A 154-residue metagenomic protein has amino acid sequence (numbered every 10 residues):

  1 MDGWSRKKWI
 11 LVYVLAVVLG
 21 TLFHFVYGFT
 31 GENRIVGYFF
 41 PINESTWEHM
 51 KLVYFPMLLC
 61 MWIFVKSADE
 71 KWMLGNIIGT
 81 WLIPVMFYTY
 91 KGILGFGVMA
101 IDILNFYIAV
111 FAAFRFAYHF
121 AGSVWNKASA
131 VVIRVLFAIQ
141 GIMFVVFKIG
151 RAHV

Functional and structural regions predicted by a protein language model:
M1-Y13: N-terminal membrane topogenic signal
W9-I10, A68-I77: Membrane-interfacial loop-to-transmembrane alpha-helix junctions, especially the N-terminal start
V17-F25, G79-T89, A138-K148: Aromatic-anchored segments of alpha-helical transmembrane domains
G37-K51: Short aromatic-rich membrane-water interface segments that cap or initiate transmembrane helices in multi-pass membrane
K51-F64, Y107-Y118: Hydrophobic cores of alpha-helical transmembrane segments in multi-pass inner/ER membrane proteins, independent
G79-I83, I103-H119, A138-M143: Hydrophobic alpha-helical membrane segments
T89-A100: Membrane-interface helix caps and helix-loop-helix hairpins in membrane proteins
A152-V154: Conserved small/polar residues in nucleotide/adenosyl-binding loops
